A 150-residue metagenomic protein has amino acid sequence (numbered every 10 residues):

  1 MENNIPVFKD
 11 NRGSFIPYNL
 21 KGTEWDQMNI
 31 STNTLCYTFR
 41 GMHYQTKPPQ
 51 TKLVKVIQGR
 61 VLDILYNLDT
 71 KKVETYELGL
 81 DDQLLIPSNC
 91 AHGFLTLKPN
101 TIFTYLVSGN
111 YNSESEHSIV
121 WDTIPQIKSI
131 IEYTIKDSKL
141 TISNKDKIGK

Functional and structural regions predicted by a protein language model:
M1-G79, N100, Y105, G109-K150: Non-catalytic, conserved peripheral segments adjacent to functional cores
E77-P99: Conserved metal-binding segment of the jelly-roll/cupin
